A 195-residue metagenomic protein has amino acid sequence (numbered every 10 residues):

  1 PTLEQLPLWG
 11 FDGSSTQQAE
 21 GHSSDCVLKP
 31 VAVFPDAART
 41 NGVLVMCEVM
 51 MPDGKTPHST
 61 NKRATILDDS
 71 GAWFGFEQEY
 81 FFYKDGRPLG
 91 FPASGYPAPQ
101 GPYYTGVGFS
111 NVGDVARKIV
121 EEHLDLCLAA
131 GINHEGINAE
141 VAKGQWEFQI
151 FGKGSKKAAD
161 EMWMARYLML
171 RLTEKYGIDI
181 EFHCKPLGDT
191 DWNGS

Functional and structural regions predicted by a protein language model:
P1-S195: Glycine-rich, acidic/polar active-site loops that bind/position phosphate-bearing ligands
